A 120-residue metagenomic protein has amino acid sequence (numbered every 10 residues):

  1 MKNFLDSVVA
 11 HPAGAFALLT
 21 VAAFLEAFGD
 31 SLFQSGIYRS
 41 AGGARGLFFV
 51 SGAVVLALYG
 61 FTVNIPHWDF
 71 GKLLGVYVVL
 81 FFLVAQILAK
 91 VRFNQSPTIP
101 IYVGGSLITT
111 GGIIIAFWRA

Functional and structural regions predicted by a protein language model:
M1-A120: Polytopic alpha-helical membrane proteins, predominantly small-molecule transporters/carriers
